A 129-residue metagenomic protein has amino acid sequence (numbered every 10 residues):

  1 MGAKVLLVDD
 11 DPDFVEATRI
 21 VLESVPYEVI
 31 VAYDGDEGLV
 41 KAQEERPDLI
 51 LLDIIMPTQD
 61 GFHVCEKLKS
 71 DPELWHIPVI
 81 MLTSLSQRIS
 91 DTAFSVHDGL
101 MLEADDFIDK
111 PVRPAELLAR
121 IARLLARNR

Functional and structural regions predicted by a protein language model:
D9, D53, T83: Active-site residues of response regulator receiver
P12-I30: Two-component/phosphorelay signaling modules centered on CheY-like receiver
V21, D109, R113-L118, R123: Conserved two-component signaling phosphotransfer/partner-docking surface
V31-V40, G61: Helix N-cap/capping motif at the beta->alpha junctions
V40, F62-W75: Short amphipathic alpha-helix used as the core "switch/output" element in two-component signaling
E45-L51: Active-site beta3 strand of CheY-like receiver
M56: Receiver (REC) domain active-site loop signature in two-component systems and cognate sites in sensor histidine kinases
H63, S86-I108, A119: Alpha4 helix (beta4-alpha4-beta5 surface) of REC/receiver domains from two-component response regulators
